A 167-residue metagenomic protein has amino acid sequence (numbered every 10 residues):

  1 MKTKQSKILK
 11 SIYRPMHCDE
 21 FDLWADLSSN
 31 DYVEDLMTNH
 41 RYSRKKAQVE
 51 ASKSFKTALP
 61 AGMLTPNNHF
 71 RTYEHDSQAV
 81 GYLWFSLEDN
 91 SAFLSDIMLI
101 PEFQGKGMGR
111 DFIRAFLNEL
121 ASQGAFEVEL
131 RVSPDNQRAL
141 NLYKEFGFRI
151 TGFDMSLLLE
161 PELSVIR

Functional and structural regions predicted by a protein language model:
K2-K4, S156-R167: Terminal substrate-recognition subdomain of acyl/acetyltransferases
S6, S11, P15-S95, I100-E102 (+3 more regions): Acetyl-CoA-dependent GNAT
Q78, Q123, R149: Structured loop/turn residues at beta-strand edges in well-structured enzyme cores
L99, G105-S122, Q137, N141-E145: Conserved acetyl-CoA-binding loop-helix of GNAT-fold acetyltransferases
L120-R131, D154: Conserved GNAT acetyl-CoA-binding A-motif
L130-L140, S156-P161: Conserved beta-strand-loop-alpha-helix junction that forms the acyl-donor binding cleft
K144-F153: Conserved acetyl-CoA-binding loop of GNAT-fold acetyltransferases
